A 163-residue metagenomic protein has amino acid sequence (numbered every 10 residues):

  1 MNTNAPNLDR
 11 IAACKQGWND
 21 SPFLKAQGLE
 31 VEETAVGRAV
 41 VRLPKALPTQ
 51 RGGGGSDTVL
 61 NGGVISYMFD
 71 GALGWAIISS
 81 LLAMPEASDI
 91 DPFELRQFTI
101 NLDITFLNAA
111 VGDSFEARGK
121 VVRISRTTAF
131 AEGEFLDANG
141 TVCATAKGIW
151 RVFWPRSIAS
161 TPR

Functional and structural regions predicted by a protein language model:
M1-R163: Terminal targeting signals and extreme-terminal segments of soluble enzymes
